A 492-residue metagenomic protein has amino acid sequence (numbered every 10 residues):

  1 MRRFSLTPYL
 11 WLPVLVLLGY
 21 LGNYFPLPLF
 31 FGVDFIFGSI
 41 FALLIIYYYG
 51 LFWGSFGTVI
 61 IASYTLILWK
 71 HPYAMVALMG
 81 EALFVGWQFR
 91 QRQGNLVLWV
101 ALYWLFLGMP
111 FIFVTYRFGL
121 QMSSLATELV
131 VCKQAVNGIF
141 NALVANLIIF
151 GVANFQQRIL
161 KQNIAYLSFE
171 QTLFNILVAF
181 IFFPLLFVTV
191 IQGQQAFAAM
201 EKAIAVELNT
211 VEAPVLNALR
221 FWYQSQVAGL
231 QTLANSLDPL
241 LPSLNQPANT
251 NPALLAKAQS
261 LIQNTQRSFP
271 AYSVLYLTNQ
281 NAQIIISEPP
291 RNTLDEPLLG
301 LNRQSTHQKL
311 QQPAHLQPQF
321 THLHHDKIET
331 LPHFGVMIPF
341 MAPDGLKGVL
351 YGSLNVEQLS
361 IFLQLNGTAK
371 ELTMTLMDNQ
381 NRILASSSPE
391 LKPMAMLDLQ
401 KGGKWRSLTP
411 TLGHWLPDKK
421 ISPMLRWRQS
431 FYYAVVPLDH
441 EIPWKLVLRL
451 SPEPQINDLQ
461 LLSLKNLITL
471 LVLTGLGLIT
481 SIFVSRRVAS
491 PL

Functional and structural regions predicted by a protein language model:
Y24-F37, S55, L66-I176, I191: Membrane-embedded alpha-helical hairpins and interfacial helices in multi-pass inner-membrane proteins
E170-A198, I468-L471, G475: Extreme N-terminal signal-anchor transmembrane helix of membrane signaling/transducer proteins, especially in bacteria
P184-P247, R267: Juxtamembrane extracytoplasmic/periplasmic/luminal helical "stalk" adjacent to the first N-terminal
L255-P270, N302-S305, G345, V349-G403: Solvent-exposed, extracytoplasmic
S268, I285-L354: Extracytoplasmic/periplasmic ligand-binding sensor regions of membrane-associated signaling proteins
S287, E329-G367, A385, K445-P454 (+1 more regions): Conserved beta-strands of PAS-like sensory domains
L399-L464: Extracellular/periplasmic juxtamembrane segments that couple receptor/chemosensory ectodomains to their
K445-V447, P452-L492: Cytoplasm-proximal transmembrane signaling helix
